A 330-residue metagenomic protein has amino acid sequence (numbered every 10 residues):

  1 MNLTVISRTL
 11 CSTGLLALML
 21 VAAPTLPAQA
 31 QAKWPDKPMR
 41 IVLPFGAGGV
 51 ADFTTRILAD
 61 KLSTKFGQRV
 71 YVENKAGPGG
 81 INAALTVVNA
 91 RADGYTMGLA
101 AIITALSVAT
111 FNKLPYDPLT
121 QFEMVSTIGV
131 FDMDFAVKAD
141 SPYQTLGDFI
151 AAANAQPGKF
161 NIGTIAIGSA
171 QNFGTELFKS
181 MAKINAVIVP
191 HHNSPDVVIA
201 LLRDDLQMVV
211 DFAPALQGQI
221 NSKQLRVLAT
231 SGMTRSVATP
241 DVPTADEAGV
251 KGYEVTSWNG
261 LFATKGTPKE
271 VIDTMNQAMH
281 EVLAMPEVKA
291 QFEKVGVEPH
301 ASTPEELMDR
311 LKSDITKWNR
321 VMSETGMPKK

Functional and structural regions predicted by a protein language model:
M1-L15: Bacterial N-terminal signal peptides that target proteins for export
L16-Q29: C-terminal segment of classical bacterial N-terminal signal peptides
A30-T120, K159, K183-F212, Q219 (+2 more regions): N-terminal (or domain-start) structured segment
D36-P38, S180-M181, N221, E247 (+1 more regions): An extracytoplasmic/periplasmic, membrane-proximal ligand-sensing/linker region
N89-Y95, A109-D196, A245, W258-Q291: Hinge/capping helix and adjacent helix->loop/strand transition within the periplasmic-binding protein
I103-K113, N172, L177-M181, M208-V242: A ligand-binding cleft/hinge motif common to bilobed small-molecule-binding domains
V130, L216-A284, S313-T316, K330: C-terminal lobe and pocket-closing loops of periplasmic/extracytoplasmic Venus-flytrap solute-binding proteins
